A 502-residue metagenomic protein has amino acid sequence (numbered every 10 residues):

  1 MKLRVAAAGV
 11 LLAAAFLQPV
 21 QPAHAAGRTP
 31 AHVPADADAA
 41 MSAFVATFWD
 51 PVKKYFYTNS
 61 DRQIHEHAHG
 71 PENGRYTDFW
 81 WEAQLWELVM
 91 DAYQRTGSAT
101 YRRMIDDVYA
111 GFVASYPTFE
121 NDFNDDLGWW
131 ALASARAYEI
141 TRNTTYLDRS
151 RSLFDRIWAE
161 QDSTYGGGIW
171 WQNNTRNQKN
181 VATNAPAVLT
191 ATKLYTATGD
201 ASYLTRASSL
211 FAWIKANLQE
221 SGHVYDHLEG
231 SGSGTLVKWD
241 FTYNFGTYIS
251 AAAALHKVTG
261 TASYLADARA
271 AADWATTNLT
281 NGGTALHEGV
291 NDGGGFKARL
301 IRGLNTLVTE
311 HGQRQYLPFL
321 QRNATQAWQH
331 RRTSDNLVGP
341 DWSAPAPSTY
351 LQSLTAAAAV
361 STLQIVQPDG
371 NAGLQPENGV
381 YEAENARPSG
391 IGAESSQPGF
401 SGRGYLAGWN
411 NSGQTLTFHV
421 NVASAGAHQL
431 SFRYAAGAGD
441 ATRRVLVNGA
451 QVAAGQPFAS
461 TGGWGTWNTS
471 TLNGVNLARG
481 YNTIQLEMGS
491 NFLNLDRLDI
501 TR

Functional and structural regions predicted by a protein language model:
M1-A25: Secretory targeting and sorting signals
T29-W86, A92-D125, W129, A137-Y138 (+4 more regions): CBM-like carbohydrate-recognition segments
A92, S134, L194, V366 (+3 more regions): Short beta-strand segments enriched in hydrophobic/aromatic residues within well-folded beta-rich domains
R102-L194, L204-S208: Extended ligand-binding groove/face enriched in aromatic
N184-A187, A191-Y195, S202-A252: Active-site cradle of extracellular carbohydrate-active enzymes
T247-T259, D267-L279: Oxyanion-binding "anion nests"
L374-R502: Extracytoplasmic
